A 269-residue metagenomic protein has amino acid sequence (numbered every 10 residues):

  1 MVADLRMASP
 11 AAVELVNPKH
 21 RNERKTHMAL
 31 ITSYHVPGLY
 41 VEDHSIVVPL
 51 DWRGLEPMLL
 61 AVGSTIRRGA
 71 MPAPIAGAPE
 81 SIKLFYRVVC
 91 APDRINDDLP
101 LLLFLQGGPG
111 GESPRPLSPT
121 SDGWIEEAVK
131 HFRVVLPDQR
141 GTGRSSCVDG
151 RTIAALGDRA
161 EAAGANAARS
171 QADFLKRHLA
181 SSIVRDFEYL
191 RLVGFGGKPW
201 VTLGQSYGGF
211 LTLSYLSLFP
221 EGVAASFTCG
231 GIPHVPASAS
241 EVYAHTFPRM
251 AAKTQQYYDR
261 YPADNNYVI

Functional and structural regions predicted by a protein language model:
A8-S9, V16: N-terminal intrinsically disordered, charge-rich regulatory segments that carry short linear motifs
N17-I269: Gly/Pro-rich cap/lid or specificity-loop segments adjacent to the active site
